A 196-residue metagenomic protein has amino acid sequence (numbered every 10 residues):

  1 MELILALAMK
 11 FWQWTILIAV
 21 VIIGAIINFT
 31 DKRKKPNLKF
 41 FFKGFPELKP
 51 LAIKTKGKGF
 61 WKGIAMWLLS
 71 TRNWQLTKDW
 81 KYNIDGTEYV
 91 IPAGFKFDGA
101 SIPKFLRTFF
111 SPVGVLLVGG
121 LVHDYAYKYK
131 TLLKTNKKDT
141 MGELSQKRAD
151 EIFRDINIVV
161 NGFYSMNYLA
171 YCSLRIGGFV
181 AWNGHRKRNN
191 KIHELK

Functional and structural regions predicted by a protein language model:
E2-K196: Extended terminal accessory/targeting regions
